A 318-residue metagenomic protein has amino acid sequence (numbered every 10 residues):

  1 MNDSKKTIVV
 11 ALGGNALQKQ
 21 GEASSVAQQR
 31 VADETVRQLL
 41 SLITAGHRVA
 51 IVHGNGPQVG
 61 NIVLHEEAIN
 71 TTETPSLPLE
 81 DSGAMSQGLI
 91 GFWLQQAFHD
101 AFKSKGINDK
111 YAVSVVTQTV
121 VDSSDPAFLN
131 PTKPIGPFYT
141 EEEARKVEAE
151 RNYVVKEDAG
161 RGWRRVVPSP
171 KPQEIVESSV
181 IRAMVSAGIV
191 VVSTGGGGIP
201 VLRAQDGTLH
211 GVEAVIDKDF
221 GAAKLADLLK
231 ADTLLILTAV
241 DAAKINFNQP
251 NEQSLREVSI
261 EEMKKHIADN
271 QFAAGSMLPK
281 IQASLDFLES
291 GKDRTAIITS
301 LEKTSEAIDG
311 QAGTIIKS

Functional and structural regions predicted by a protein language model:
N2-S318: C-terminal catalytic "cap/lid" subdomain
